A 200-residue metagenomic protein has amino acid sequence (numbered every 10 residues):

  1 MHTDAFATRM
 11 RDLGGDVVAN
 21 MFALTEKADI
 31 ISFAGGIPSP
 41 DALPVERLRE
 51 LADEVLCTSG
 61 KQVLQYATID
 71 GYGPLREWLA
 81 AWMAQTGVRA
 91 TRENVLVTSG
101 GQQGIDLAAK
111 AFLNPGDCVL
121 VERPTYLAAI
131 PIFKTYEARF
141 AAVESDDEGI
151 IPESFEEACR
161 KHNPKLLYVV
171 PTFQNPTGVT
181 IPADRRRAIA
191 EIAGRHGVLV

Functional and structural regions predicted by a protein language model:
M1-T68, V198: N-terminal "arm"/small-domain region of PLP-dependent enzymes with the aminotransferase-like
C57, Q62-G197: Conserved core of the PLP fold type I
